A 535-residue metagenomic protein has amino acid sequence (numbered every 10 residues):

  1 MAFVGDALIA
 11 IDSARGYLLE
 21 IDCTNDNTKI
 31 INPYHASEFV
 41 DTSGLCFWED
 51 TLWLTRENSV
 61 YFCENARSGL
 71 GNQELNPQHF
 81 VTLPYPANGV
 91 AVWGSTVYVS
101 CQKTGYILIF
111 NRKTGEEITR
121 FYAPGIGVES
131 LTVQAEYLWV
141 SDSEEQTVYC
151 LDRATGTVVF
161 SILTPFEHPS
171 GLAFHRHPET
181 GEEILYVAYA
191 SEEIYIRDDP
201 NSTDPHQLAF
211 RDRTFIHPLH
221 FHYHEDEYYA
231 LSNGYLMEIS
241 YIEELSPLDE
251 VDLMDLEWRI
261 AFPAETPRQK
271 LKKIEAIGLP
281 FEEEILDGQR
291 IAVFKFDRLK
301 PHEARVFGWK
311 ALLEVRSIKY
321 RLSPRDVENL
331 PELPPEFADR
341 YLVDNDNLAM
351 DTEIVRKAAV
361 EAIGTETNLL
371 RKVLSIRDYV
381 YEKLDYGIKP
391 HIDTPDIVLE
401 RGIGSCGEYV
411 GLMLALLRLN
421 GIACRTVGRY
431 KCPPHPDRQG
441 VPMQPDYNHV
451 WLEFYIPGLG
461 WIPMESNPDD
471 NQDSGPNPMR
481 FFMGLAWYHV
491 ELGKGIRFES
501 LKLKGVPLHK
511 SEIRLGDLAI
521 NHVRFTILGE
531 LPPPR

Functional and structural regions predicted by a protein language model:
M1-A2, F39-F47, Y85-V92, I126-T132 (+1 more regions): Repeated scaffold domains used in trafficking and secretory/extracellular systems, primarily beta-propellers
G5-A7, E49-D50, G94-T96, A135-Y137 (+1 more regions): Short coil/turn segments that connect the beta-strands within blades of beta-propeller domains
A10-A14, L54-N58, V99-K103, V140-E144 (+1 more regions): Conserved beta-strand positions in repeat-built beta-propeller and related beta-rich domains
D22-D26, E64-L70, N111-G115, D152-G156 (+1 more regions): Short loop/turn segments that connect beta-strands within beta-propeller blades
N32-E38, H79-P84, R120-P124, I162-F166: Surface loop/turn motifs at the tips and blade-to-blade linkers of beta-strand repeat domains
N201-K319: Intrinsically disordered, low-complexity N-terminal segments that are enriched in acidic
P301-E400: Acidic low-complexity segments
E408-P507: Hydrophobic/aromatic-rich core segments of domains that either
